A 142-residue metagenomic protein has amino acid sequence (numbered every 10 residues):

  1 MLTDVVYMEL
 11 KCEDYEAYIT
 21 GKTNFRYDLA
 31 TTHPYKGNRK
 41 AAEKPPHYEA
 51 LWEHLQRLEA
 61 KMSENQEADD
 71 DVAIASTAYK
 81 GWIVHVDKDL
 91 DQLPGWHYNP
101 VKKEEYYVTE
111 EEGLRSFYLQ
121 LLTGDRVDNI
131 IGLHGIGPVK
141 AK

Functional and structural regions predicted by a protein language model:
M1-Y27: Non-catalytic, usually N-terminal nucleic-acid engagement modules in DNA/RNA processing proteins
C12, K36-K142: Extended two-metal-dependent nuclease catalytic cores across DNA- and RNA-processing enzymes
N24-D28, D91-P94: Short catalytic/ligand-binding loop motif for oxyanion handling, primarily in non-cytosolic enzymes, centered on
L29-P34: Glycine-rich loop at the start of a catalytic domain that most often binds anionic cofactors/ligands
